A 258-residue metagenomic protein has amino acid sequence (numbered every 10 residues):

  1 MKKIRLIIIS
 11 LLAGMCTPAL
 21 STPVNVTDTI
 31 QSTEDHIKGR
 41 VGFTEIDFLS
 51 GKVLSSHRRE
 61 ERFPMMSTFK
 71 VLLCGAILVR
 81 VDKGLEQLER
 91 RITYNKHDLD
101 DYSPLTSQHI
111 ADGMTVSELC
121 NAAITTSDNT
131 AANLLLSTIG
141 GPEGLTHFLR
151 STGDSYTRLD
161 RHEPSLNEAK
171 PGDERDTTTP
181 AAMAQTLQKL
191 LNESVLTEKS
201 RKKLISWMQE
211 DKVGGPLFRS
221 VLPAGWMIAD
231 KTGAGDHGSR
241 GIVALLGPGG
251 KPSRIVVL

Functional and structural regions predicted by a protein language model:
I8-M15: Bacterial N-terminal signal peptides
A19-P64: Beta-lactamase-like hydrolase cores
R40, C120, N133-N192: Mid-domain, small-residue-enriched loop/turn segments at the edges of structured enzyme/sensor domains
G51, F63-I92, I255: Active-site SXXK
T68-V71, E174-Q209, R240-L258: Active-site-proximal alpha-helical segments within enzyme catalytic domains
K83-Q108: Short, glycine/proline-biased beta-turn/loop segments that scaffold the active-site neighborhood
L99-L134, P142: Conserved catalytic neighborhood of penicillin-recognizing serine enzymes
G215-L258: Short, Gly/Ser/Thr-enriched beta-strand-loop segments that form substrate-interacting elements of hydrolase/peptidase
